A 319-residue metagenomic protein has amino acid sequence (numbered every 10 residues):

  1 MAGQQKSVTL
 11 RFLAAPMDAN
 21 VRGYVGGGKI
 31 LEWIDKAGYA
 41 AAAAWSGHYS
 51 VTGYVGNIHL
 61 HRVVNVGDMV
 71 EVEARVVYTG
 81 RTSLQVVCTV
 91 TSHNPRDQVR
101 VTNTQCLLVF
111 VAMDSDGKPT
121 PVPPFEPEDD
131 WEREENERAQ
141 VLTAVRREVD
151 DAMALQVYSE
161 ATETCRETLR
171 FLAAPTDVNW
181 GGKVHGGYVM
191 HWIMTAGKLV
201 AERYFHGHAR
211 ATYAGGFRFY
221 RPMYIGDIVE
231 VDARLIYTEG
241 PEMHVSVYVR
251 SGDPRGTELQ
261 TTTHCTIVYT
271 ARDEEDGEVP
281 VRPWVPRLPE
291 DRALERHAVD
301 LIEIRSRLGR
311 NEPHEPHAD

Functional and structural regions predicted by a protein language model:
M1-E73, V99, D177, P283-R287 (+1 more regions): Hydrophobic, helix-prone linear segments
M1-G26, F125, A139-W192, L199-V200 (+2 more regions): Catalytic strand-loop segment that frames the active site of acyl-thioester-processing enzymes
A2-Q5, V25, G38-Q85, T91 (+6 more regions): Hydrophobic beta-strand-centered segment that forms part of the acyl-chain substrate-binding groove
G3-L10, V64-V66, V77-R147, I225 (+1 more regions): HotDog/MaoC-like acyl-thioester-processing domains
R11-A14, H59, V109, R170-L172 (+2 more regions): Generic structural detector for well-ordered beta-strands
L31-D35, M190, M194, H244: Hydrophobic face of alpha-helices
